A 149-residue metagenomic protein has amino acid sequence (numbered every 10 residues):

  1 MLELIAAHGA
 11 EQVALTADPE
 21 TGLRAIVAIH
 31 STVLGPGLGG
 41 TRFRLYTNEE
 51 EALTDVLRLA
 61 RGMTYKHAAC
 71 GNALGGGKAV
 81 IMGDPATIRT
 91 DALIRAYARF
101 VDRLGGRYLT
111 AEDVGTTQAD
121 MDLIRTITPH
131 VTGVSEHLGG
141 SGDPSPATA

Functional and structural regions predicted by a protein language model:
M1-G142: N-terminal ligand-binding/catalytic initiation module
G142-A149: Glycine-rich phosphate/diphosphate-binding loop of Rossmann-like nucleotide-binding domains
